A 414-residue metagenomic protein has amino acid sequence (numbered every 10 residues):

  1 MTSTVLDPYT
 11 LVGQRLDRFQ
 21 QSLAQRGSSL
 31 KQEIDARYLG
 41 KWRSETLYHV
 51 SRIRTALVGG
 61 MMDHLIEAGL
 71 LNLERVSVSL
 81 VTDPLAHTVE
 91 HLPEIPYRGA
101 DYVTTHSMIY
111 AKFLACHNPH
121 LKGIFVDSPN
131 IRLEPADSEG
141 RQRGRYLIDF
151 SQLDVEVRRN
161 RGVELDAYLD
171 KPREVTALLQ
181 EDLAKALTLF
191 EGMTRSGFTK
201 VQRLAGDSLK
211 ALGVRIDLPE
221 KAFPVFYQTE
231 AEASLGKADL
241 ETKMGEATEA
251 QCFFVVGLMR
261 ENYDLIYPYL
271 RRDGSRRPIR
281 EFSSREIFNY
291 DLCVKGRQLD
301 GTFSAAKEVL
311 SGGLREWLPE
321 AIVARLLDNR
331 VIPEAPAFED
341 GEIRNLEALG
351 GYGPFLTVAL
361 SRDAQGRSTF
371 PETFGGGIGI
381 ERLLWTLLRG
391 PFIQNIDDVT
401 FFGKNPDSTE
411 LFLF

Functional and structural regions predicted by a protein language model:
T2-P93: TRNA-binding/sensing appendages of the translation machinery
L6-E33, A136-R141, A211-V214, S275 (+1 more regions): Charged, glycine/proline-rich intrinsically disordered loops and linkers
V58, M62, L187-T194, V323 (+1 more regions): Hydrophobic face of alpha-helices
E90-E174, L189, K221-F414: A translation/RNA-centric and nucleic-acid-associated enzymatic feature enriched in Class II aminoacyl-tRNA synthetases
T176-Q180, A184: Glycine-centered motif in EGF-like
G192-A211: Flexible helix-coil linker/hinge segments at domain or subdomain boundaries
A205-V225: Short, highly charged C-terminal tails/helix-capping segments
